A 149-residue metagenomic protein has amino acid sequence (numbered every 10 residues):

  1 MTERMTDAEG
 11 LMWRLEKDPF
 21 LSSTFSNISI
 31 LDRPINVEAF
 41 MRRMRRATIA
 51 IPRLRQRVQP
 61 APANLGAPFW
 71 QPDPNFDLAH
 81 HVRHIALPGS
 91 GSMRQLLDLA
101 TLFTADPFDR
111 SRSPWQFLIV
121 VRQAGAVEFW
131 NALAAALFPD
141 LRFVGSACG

Functional and structural regions predicted by a protein language model:
M1-G149: Non-catalytic N-terminal regions of enzymes
